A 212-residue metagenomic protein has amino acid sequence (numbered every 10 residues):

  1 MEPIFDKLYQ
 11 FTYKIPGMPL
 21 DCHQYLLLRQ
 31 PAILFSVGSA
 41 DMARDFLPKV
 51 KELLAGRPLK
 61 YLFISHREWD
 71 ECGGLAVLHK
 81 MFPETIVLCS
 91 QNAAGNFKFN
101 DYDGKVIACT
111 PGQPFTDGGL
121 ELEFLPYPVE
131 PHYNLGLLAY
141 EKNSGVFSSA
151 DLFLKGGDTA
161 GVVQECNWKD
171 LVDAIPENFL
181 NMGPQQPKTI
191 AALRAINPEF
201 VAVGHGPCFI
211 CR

Functional and structural regions predicted by a protein language model:
E2-K51, L137-A150: Conserved beta-strand hairpin/beta-sheet module of binuclear metal-dependent hydrolase folds, prominently
Q10-P16, G38-A40, I64-H66, E123-V129 (+1 more regions): Short, flexible loop segments at the rims of nucleotide/cofactor-binding pockets, characterized by
F35-V37, L59-R67, V87-Q91, F147-D151 (+2 more regions): Active-site neighborhood of phospho(di)ester-bond hydrolases with catalytic His/Asp-centered motifs
S39-A40, W69, L154, C208: Short, glycine/acidic-enriched loop or turn micro-motifs at the edges of active sites
M42-L88: Active-site metal-binding motif and surrounding structural segment of the metallo-beta-lactamase
K60-L62, G119-L122, D170-N178: Short, basic, glycine/proline-bearing loop/turn elements
L88-G136, L180-R194: Metallo-beta-lactamase
V129-C211: Metallo-beta-lactamase
